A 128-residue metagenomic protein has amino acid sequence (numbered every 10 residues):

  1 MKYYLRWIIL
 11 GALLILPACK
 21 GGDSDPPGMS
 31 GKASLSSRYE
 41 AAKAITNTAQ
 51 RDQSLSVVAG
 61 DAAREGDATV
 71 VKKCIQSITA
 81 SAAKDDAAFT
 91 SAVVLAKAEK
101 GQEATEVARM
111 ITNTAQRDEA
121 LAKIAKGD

Functional and structural regions predicted by a protein language model:
M1-P17: Sec-dependent bacterial lipoprotein signal peptides
I15-D128: Non-catalytic tandem-repeat scaffold regions and their flanking low-complexity/translocation tails
